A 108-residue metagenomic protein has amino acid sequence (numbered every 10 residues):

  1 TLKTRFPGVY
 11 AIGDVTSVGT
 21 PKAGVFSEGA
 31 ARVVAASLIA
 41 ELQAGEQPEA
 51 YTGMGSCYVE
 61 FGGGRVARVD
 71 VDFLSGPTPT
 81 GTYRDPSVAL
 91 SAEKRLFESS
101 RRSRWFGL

Functional and structural regions predicted by a protein language model:
T1-A30, A36-A40: FAD-site-proximal beta/loop scaffold in flavoenzymes
T16-G19, L42, Y58-E60, R102-L108: A general structural signal for short secondary-structure boundary/capping elements
S37-Y83: Active-site-proximal substrate-binding core of FAD-dependent oxidoreductases
R68-L108: C-terminal auxiliary extensions adjacent to catalytic cores
